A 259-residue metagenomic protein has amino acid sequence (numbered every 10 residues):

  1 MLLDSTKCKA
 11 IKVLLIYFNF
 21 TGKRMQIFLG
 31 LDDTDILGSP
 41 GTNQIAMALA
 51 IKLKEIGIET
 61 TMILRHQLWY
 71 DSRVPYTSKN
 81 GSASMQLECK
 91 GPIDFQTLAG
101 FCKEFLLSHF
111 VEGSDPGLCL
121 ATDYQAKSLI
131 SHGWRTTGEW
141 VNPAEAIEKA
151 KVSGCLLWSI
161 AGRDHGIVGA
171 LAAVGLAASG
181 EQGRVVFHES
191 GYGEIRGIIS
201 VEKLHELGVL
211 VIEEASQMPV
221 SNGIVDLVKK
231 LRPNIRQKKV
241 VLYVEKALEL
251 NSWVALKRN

Functional and structural regions predicted by a protein language model:
D4, Y17-N19: Intrinsic-disorder-associated, low-complexity terminal segments enriched in Asp/Asn/His/Tyr and depleted of Lys/Arg
M25-F28: Extreme N-terminal starter segment of soluble prokaryotic enzymes
G30-N259: Conserved mixed alpha/beta catalytic, RNA-binding, or beta-rich assembly cores of soluble enzyme, regulatory
